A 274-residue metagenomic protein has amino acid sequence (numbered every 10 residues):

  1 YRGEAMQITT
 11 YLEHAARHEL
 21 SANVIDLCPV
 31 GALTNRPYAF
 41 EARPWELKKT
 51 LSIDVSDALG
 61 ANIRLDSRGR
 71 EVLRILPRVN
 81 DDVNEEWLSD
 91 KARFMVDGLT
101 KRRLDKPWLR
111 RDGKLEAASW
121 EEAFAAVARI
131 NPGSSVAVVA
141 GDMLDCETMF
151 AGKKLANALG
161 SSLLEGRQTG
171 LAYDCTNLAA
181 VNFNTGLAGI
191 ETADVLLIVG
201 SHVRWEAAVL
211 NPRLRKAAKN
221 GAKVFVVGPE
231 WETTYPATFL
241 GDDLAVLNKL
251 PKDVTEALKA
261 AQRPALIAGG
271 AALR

Functional and structural regions predicted by a protein language model:
Y1-I8, G170-Y173: Short, conserved phosphate-binding/catalytic loop or strand-edge motifs used in phosphoryl-/nucleotidyl-transfer
A5-T9, N23-L27: C-type cytochrome heme c attachment motif
H14-R17, S21, I25, A32-R274: Catalytic alpha/large subunits of respiratory electron-transfer oxidoreductases, centered on bis-MGD molybdoenzymes
